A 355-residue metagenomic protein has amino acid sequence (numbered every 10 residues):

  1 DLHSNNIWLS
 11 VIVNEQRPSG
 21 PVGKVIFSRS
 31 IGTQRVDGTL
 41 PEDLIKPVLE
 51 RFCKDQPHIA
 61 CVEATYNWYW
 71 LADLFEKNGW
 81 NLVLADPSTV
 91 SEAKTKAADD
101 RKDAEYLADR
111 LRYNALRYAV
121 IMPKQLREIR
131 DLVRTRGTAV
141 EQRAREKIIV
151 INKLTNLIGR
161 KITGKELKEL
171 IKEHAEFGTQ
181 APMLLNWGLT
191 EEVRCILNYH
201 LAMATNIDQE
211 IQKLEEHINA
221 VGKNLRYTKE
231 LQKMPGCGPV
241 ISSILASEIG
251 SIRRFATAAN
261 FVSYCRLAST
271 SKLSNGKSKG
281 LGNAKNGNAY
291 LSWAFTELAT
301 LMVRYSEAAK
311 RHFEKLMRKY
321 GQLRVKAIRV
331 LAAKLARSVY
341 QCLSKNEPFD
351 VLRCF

Functional and structural regions predicted by a protein language model:
D1-E15, L107, A139: Gly/Thr-rich phosphate-binding beta-strand-loop-beta motif of the actin/hexokinase/Hsp70
N14-D55: Nucleic-acid-processing active sites and adjacent nucleic-acid-binding tracks, predominantly divalent metal-dependent
P57-T65: Short glycine-rich phosphate-binding loop at a beta-alpha junction
W68-A72: Short, well-ordered alpha-helical microsegments
E76, V83-V120, K124-R127, E169-A175 (+2 more regions): Short alpha-helix plus adjacent loop in nuclease-associated cores
K102, E230-K233, P239-R324: Phosphate-backbone recognition surface of nucleic-acid-processing proteins
R134-T228: Glycine-rich, often acidic, oxyanion-interacting loops/wings at catalytic, nucleic-acid, or phospho-protein interfaces
G276-K277, F313-F355: Low-complexity, acidic/Ser/Thr- and charged residue-rich accessory regions of DNA metabolism proteins
